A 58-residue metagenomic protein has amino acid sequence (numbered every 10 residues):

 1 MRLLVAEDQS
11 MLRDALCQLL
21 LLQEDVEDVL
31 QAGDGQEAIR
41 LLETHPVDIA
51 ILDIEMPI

Functional and structural regions predicted by a protein language model:
M1-R2: Non-catalytic signal-transmission and effector/linker regions of two-component phosphorelay proteins
E7: Conserved acidic carboxylate
S10-L30: Two-component/phosphorelay signaling modules centered on CheY-like receiver
L22, E43-T44: Solvent-exposed polar/charged
Q31-R40: Helix N-cap/capping motif at the beta->alpha junctions
H45-I49: Short acidic/histidine-rich motifs immediately flanking catalytic phosphotransfer sites in two-component signaling
D53: Active-site residues of response regulator receiver
M56: Receiver (REC) domain active-site loop signature in two-component systems and cognate sites in sensor histidine kinases
